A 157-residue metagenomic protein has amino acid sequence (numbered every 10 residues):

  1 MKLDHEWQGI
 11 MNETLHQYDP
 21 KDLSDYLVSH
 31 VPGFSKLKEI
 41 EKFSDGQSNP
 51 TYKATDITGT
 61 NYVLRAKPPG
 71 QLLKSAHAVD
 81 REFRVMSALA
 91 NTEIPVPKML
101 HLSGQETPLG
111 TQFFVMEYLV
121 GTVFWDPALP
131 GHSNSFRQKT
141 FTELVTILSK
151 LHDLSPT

Functional and structural regions predicted by a protein language model:
K2-K36: Juxta-kinase regulatory segment immediately upstream of eukaryotic protein kinase catalytic domains
L37-T157: ATP-binding pocket architecture of kinase catalytic cores
